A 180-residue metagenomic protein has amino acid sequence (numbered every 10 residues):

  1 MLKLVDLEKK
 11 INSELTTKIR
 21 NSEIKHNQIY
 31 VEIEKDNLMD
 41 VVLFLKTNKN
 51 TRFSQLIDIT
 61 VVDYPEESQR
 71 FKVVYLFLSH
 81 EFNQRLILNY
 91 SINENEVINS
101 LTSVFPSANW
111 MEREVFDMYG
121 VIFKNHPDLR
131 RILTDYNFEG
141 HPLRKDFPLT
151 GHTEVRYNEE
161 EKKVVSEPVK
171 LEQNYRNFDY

Functional and structural regions predicted by a protein language model:
M1-Y180: Terminal low-complexity/charged segments
